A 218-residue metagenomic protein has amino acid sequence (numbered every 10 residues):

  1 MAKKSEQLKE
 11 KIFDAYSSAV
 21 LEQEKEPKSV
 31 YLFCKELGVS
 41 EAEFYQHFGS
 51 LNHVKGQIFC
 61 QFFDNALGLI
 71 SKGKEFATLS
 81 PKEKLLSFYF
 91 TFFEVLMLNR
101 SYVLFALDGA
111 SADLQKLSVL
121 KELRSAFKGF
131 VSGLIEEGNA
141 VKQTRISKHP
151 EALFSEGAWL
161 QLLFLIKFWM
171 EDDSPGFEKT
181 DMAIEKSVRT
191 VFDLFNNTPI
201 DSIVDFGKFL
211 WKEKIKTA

Functional and structural regions predicted by a protein language model:
M1-A19: Basic, helix-initiating cap at the start of DNA-binding domains
K11, K25-Q57: Helix-turn-helix
F59-L67: Short, basic, alpha-helical segments at the C-terminal edge of helix-turn-helix-like DNA-binding modules
K72-Y102, A112, A126: Hydrophobic alpha-helical connector segments
M97-S118, S132-N139: Amphipathic alpha-helical segments used for helix-helix packing
L117-V141, A152-F164: Amphipathic alpha-helical packing segments from all-alpha helical-bundle domains
H149-F168, M182-T190: Hydrophobic alpha-helical segments that form the core of small-molecule binding pockets and/or dimer interfaces
E171-A218: C-terminal peripheral helix-coil segments that are non-catalytic and often amphipathic
